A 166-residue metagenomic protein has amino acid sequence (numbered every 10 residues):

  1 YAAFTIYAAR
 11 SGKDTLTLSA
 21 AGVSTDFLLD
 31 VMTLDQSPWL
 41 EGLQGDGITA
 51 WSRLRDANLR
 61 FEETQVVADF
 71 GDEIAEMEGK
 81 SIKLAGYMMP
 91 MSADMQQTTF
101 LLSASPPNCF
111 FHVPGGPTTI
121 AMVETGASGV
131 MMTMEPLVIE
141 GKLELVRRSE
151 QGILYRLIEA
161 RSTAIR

Functional and structural regions predicted by a protein language model:
Y1-A3: Aromatic sugar-binding surface patches on proteins that engage polysaccharides or sugar-phosphate polymers
T5-A9, K13-A20, S24-R166: OB-fold and OB-like single-stranded nucleic-acid-recognition modules and their adjacent interaction interfaces
